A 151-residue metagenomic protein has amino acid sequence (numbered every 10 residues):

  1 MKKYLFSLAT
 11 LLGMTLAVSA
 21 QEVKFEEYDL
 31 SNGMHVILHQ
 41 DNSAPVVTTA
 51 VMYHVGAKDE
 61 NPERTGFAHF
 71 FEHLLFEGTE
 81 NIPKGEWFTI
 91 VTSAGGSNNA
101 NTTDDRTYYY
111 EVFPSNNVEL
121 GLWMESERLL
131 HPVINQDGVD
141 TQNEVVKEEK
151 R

Functional and structural regions predicted by a protein language model:
M1-Y4: Positively charged n-region of N-terminal signal peptides that target proteins for export
S7-T15: Bacterial N-terminal signal peptides
V18-A20: Boundary at the C-terminal end of the N-terminal hydrophobic targeting segment
V23-K24, N61: Alpha-helical hydrophobic/aromatic positions enriched in membrane-embedded helices and signal peptides
K24, D29, Q40, E86-R151: Charge-rich, well-structured scaffold segments of protease-associated domains
V36-H39, P45-T48, K58-N61, E119: Short, solvent-exposed loop/turn elements at domain surfaces
T48-V112: M16/MPP (pitrilysin/insulinase) zinc-metallopeptidase core fold and M16-derived inactive scaffolds
